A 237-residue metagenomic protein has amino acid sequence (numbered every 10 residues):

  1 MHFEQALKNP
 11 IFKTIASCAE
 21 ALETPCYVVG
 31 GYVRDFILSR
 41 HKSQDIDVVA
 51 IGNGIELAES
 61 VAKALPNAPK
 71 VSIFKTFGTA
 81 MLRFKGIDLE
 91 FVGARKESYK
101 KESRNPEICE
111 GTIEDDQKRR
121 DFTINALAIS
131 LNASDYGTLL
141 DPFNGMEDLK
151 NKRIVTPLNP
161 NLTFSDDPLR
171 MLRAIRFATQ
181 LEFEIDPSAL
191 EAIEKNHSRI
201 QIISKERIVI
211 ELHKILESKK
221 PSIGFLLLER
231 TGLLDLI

Functional and structural regions predicted by a protein language model:
M1-I237: Catalytic cores of the polymerase beta-like nucleotidyltransferase superfamily and closely associated nucleotide
